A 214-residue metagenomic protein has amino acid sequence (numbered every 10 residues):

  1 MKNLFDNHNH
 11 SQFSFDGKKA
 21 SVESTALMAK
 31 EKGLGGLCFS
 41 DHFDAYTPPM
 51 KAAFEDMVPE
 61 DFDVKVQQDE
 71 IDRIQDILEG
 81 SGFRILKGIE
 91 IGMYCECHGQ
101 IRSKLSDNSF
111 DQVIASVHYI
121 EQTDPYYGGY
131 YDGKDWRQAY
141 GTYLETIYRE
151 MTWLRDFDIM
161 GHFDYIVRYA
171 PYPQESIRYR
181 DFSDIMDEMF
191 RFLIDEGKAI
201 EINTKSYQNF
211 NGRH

Functional and structural regions predicted by a protein language model:
K2-E145: A metal-dependent hydrolase metal-coordination microenvironment
F13, D107-H214: Domain-core and long-helix interface of multi-subunit machines
